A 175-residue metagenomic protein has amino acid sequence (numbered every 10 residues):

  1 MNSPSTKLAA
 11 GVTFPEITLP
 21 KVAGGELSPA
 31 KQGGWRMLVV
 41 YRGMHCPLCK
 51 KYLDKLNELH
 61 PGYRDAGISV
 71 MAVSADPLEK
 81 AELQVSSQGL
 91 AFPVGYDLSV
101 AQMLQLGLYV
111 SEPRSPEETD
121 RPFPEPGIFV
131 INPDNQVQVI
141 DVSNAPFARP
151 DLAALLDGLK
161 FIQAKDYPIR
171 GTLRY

Functional and structural regions predicted by a protein language model:
M1-Y175: Chalcogenol-based redox active-site neighborhoods
